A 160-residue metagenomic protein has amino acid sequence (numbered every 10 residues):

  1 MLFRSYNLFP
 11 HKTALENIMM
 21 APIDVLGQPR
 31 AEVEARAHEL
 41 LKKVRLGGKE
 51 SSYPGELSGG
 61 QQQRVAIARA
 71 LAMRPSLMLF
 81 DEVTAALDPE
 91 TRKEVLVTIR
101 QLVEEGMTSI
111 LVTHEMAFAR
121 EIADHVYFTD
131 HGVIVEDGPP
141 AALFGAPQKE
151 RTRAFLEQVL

Functional and structural regions predicted by a protein language model:
M1-P140: ABC family nucleotide-binding domain
D130-H131, V135, A141-L160: C-terminal boundary and immediately downstream tail of ABC-type ATPase nucleotide-binding domains
